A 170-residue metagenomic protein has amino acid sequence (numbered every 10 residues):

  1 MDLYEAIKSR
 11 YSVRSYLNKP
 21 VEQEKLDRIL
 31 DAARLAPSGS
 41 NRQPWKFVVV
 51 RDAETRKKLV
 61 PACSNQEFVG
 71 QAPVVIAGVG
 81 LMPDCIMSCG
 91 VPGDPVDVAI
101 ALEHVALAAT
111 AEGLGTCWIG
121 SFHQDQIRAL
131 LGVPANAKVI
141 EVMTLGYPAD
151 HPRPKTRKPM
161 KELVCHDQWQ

Functional and structural regions predicted by a protein language model:
E5-K25, V142-Q170: C-terminal helix-cap and adjacent tail motif
K25, L30-D31, L35-A101: Glycine/small-residue-rich phosphate/adenosyl-binding loop
E67-A72, G132-P154: A glycine-rich helix N-cap at a beta->alpha junction
L102-T110: Acidic, metal-associated active-site segment
G113: Structured binding elements
T116-G120: Short beta-strand segments at enzyme active-site cores
H123-Q124: Conserved beta-strand edge residues that scaffold enzyme active sites
